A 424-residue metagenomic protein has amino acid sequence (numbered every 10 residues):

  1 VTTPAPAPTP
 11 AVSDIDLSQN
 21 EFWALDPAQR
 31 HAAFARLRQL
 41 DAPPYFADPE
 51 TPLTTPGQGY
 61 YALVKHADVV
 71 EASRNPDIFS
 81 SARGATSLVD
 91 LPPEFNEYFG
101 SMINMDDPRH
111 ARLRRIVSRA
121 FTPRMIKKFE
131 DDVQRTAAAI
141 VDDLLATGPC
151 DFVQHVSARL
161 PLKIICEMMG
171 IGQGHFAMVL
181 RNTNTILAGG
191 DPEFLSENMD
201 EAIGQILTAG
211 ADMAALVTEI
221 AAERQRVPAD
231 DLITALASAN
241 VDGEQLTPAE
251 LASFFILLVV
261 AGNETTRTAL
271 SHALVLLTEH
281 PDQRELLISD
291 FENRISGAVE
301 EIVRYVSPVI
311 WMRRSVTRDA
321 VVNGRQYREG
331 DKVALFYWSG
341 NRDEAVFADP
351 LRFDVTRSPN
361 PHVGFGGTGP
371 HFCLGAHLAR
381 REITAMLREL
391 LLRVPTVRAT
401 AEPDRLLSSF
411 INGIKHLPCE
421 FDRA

Functional and structural regions predicted by a protein language model:
V1-A424: Cytochrome P450
